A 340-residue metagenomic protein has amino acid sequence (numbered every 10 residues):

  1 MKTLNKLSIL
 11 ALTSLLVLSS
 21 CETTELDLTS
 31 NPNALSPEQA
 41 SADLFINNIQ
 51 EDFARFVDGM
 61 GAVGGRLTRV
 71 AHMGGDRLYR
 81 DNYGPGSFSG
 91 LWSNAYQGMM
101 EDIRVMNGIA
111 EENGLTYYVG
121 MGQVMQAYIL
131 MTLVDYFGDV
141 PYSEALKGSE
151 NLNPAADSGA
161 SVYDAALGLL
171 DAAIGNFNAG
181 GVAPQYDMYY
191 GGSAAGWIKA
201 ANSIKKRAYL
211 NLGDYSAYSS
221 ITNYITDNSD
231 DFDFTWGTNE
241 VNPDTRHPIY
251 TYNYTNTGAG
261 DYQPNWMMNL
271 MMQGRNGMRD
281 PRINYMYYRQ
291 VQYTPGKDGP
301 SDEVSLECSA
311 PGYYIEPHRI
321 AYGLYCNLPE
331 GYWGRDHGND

Functional and structural regions predicted by a protein language model:
M1-S19: Sec-dependent bacterial lipoprotein signal peptides
C21-N82, G86, G90, N94-Q97 (+3 more regions): Membrane-proximal, proline-rich intrinsically disordered regions
G74-Q185: Conserved, well-structured interaction surfaces
G159-T226: Internal, well-ordered domain-core segments that constitute the primary functional module of diverse proteins
S219-D340: Extended ligand-binding clefts on enzyme/binding-domain cores
